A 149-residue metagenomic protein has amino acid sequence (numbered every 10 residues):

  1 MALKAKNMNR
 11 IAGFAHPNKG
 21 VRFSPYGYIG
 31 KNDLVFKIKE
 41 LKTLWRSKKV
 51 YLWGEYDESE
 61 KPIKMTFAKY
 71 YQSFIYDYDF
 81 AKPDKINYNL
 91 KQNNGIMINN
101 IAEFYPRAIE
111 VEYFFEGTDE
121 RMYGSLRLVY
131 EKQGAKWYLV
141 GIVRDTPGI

Functional and structural regions predicted by a protein language model:
M1-I11: Short helix-adjacent coil turns
A15-I149: C-terminal-biased regions
